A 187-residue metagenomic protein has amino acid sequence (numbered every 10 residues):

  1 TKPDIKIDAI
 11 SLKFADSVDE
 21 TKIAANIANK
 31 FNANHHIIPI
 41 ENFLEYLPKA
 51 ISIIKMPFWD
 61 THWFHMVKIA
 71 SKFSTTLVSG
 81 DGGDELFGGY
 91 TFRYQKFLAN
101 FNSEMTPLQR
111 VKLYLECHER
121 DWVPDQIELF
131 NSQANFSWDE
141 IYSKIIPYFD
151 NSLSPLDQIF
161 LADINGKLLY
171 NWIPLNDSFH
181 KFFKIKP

Functional and structural regions predicted by a protein language model:
T1-L161, L168-K186: ATP-dependent adenylate-handling active sites, centered on carboxylate activation for C-N bond formation
